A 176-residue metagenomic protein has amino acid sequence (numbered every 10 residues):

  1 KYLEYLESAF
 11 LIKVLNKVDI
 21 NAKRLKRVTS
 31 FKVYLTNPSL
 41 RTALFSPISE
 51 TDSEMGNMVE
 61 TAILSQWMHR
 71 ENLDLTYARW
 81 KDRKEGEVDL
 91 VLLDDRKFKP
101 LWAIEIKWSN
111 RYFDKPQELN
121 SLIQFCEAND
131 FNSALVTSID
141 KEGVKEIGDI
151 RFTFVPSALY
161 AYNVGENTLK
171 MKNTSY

Functional and structural regions predicted by a protein language model:
K1-P100: Accessory nucleic acid-recognition modules appended to NTPase machines
L15, W80-D82, T137-I139, V155-S157: Conserved beta-strand termini and adjacent loop/short-helix elements that scaffold enzyme active sites in alpha/beta
Y34, A78, W102-I104, L135-T137 (+1 more regions): Hydrophobic/aromatic beta-strand patches that form the interior of the parallel beta-sheet core in alpha/beta enzyme
P38, I106-W108, I139, S157: Active-site donor-binding loop signature of nucleotide-sugar glycosyltransferases
T42-L44, M68, K107-W108, N163-E166: Short, basic, helix/turn surface patches
L93, L101-R111: Active-site ExK catalytic segment of metal-dependent nucleases
W108-R151: Catalytic cores of nucleic-acid endonucleases
I139-Y176: Domain-level recognition of nuclease-like catalytic cores that cleave nucleotide substrates
